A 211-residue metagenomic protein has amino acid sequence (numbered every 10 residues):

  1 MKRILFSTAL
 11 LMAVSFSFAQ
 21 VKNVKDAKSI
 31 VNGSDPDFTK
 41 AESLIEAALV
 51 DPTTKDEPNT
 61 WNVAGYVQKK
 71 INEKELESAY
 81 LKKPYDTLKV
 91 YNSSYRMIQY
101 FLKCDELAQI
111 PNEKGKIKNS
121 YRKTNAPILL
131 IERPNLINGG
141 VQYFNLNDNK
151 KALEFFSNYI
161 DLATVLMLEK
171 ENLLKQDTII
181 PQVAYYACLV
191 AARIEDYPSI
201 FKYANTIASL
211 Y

Functional and structural regions predicted by a protein language model:
M1-S29: Bacterial Sec-dependent N-terminal signal peptides
A19-N23, R96, I131-L136, Q176-Y186 (+2 more regions): Generic helix N-cap/helix-start motif at coil->alpha-helix transitions
N32-K151: Post-signal peptide N-terminal segment of secreted/secretory-pathway proteins
A47-V50, E106, D161, N205-S209: Conserved structural position within tetratricopeptide repeats
V63, N172, I179, Y186-L189: Canonical tetratricopeptide repeat
E195-K202: Structural signature of tandem alpha-helical TPR/SEL1-like repeats, specifically the intra-repeat loop/turn
